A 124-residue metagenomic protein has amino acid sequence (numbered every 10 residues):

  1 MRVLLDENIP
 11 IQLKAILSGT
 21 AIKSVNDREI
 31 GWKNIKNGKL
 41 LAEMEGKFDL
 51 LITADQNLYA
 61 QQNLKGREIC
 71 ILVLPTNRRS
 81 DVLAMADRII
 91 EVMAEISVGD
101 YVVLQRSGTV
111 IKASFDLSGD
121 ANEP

Functional and structural regions predicted by a protein language model:
R2, Q56, C70-L72: Single, function-defining residue in the core of a domain
R2-D49: N-terminal first-folded block
L5-E7, T53-A54, L74-P75: Short His-Asn-centered micro-motif
I16, K33-L41, Q62, N77 (+4 more regions): Residues lining hydrophobic/aromatic ligand-binding pockets adjacent to catalytic sites
G19-N26, E68-L72, S118: Active-site regions of enzymes building and remodeling cell-envelope glycoconjugates
E43, Q62-P75: Nuclease catalytic cores that cleave nucleic-acid phosphodiester bonds, predominantly acidic two-metal-ion
M44-N63: Acidic, metal-binding active-site segment of PIN/NYN-like and related structure-specific nucleases
C70-K112: C-terminal structural segments of small proteins and small subunits
